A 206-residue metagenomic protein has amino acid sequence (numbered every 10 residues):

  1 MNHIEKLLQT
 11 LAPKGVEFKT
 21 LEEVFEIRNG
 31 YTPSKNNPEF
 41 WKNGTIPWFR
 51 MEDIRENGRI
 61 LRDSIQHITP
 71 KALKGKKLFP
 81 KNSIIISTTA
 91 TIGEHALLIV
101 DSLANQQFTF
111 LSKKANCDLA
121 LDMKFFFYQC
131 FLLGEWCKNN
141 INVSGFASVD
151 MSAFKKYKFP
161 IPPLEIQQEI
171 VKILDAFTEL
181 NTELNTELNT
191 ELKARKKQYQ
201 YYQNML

Functional and structural regions predicted by a protein language model:
K6-P13, K35-P38, A96, G145-F146 (+1 more regions): Short, recurring structural edge motifs at helix starts
T10-Y31: Non-catalytic DNA-recognition/assembly elements of restriction-modification systems
G15-E17, D122, K155-Q200: Amphipathic alpha-helical segments
T20-V24, I60, V100-D101, F110-K158: Basic, amphipathic alpha-helical recognition segments used for DNA target recognition
V24-N37, E52-K81: Sequence-specific dsDNA recognition surfaces
W41, A104, T190-L206: Short amphipathic alpha-helical linker/capping segments at the junctions of internal repeats and modular domains
I86-S87: A generic structural signal for residues embedded in beta-strands
I92-L98: Short, Lys/Arg- and Gly-enriched loop/turn segments at beta-strand edges
